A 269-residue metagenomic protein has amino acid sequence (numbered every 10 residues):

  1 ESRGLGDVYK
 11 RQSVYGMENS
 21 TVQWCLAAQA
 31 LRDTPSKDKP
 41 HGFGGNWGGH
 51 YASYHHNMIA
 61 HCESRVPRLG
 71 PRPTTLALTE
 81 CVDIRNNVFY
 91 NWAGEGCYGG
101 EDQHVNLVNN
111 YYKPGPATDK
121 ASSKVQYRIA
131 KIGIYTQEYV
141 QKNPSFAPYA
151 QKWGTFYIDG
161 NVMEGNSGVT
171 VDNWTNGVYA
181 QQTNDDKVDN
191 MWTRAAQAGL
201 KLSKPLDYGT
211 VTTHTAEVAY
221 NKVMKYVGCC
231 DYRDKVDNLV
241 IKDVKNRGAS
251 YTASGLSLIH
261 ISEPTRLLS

Functional and structural regions predicted by a protein language model:
E1-Q12, I259-S269: Single conserved hydrophobic/aromatic residue that forms the stacking wall/gate of nucleotide- or nucleobase-binding
R3, R11, R32, R65-R68 (+7 more regions): Arginine residue identity/basic-tract feature
R3-D7, M17-K37, F43-G44, G48-L69 (+3 more regions): Right-handed parallel beta-helix
K10-G16, D33-D38, F43-G49, R65-L76 (+4 more regions): Glycine-rich beta-solenoid repeat tracts in large extracellular/virion proteins
C81, C97, C229-C230: Cysteine-centric signal of extracytoplasmic or virion-exposed proteins
Y112-L258, S262, R266: Long, contiguous C-terminal flanking segments immediately downstream of a protein's structured core
